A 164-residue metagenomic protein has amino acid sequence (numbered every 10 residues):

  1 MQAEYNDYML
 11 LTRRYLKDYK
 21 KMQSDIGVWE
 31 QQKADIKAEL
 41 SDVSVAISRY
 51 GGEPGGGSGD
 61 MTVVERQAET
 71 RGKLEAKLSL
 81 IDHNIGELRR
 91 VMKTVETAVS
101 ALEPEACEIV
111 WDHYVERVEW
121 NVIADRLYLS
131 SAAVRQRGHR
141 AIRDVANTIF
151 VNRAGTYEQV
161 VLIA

Functional and structural regions predicted by a protein language model:
M1-A98, N147-A164: N-terminal interaction/assembly modules
R14, S24, R90, E105 (+3 more regions): Short, well-structured alpha-helical interface segments that form or flank functional binding sites
A38, V118-W120, V145: A short hydrophobic/aromatic micro-motif that marks alpha-helical segments and, especially, helix-coil
V95, V134-T148: DNA major-groove recognition helices of helix-turn-helix
A101-V118: Short amphipathic alpha helix immediately N-terminal
E116-A133: Helix-turn-helix DNA-binding module
L129-A132, D144, G155-Y157: Juxtamembrane/interface motifs at transmembrane-helix termini
